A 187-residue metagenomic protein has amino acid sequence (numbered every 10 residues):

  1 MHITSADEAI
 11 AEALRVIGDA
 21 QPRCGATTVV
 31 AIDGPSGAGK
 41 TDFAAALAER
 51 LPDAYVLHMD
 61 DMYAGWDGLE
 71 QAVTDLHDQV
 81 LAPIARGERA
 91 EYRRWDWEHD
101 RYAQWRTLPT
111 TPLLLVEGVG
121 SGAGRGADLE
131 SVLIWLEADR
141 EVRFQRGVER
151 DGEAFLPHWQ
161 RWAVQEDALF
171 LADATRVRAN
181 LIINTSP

Functional and structural regions predicted by a protein language model:
M1-V29: Extreme N-terminal, non-catalytic leader segments that precede Walker-type/kinase nucleotide-binding cores
I32: Hydrophobic anchor at the beta1->P-loop junction of P-loop NTPases
P35: P-loop (Walker A) phosphate-binding loop of NTP-binding proteins
K40: Conserved lysine of the Walker
F43: Hydrophobic positions on the alpha1 helix immediately C-terminal to the Walker A/P-loop
Y55-L57, M62-L114: Conserved nucleotide-sensing/catalytic segment adjacent to the nucleotide-binding pocket in NTP-handling enzymes
R101, W105, A123, G152-P187: Small-molecule kinase domains that catalyze NTP-dependent phosphoryl transfer to phosphate-bearing small molecules
Q104-D151: ATP-dependent NMP and nucleoside kinases share a basic, alpha-helical "lid"
